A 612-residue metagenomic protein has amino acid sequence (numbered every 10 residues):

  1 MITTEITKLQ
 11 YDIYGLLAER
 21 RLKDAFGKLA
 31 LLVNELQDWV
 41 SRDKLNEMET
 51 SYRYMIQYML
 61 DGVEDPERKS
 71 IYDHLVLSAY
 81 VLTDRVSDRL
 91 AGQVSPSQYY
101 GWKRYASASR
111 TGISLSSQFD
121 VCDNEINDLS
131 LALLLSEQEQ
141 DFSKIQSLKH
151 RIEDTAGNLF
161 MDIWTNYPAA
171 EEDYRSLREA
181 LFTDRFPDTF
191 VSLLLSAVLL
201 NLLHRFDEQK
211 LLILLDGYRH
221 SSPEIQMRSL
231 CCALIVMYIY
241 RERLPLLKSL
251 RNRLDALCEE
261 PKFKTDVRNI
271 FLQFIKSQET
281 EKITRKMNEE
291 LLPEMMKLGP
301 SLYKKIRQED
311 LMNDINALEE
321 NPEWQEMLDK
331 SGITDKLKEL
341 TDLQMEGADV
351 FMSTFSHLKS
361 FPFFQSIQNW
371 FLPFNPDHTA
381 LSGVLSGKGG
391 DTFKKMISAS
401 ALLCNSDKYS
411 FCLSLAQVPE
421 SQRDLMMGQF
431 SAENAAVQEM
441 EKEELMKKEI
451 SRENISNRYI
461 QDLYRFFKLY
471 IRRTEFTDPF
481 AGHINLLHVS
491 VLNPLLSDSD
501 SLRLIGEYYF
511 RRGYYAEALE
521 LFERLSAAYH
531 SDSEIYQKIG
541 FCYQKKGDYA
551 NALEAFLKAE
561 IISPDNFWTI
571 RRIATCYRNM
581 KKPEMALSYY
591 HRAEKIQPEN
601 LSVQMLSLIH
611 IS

Functional and structural regions predicted by a protein language model:
I2-T7, G15-L16, K103-S117, S143-L148 (+2 more regions): TPR-adjacent "capping" and linker segments in tetratricopeptide-repeat scaffold/adaptor proteins
Q368-I562: Alpha-solenoid helical-repeat scaffolds
I609-I611: Conserved small/polar residues in nucleotide/adenosyl-binding loops
